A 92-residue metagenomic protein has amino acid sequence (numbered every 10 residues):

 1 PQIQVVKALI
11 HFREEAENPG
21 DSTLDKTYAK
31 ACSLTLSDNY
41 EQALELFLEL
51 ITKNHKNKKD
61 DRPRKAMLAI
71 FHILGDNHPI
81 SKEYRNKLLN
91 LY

Functional and structural regions predicted by a protein language model:
P1-Y92: Non-globular targeting/processing and membrane-anchoring segments
